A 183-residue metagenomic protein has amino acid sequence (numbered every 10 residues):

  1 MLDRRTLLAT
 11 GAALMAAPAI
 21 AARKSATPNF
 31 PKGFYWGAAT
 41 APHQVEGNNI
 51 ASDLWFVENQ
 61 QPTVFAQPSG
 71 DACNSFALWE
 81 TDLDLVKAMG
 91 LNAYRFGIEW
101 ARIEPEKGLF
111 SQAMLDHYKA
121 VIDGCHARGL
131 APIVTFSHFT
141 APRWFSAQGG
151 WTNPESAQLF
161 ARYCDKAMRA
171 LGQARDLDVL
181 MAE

Functional and structural regions predicted by a protein language model:
M1-L2, N92: Short alpha-helical segments used as structural interaction elements across diverse proteins
L2-A22: N-terminal export signals
T10, T40, T135: Ser/Thr-centric signal marking residues that sit in or immediately flank functional binding/regulatory motifs
S25-L109: N-terminal structural segment of carbohydrate-active enzymes
D84-E183: Substrate-binding cleft and catalytic face of glycoside hydrolase catalytic domains, especially the flexible beta-alpha
